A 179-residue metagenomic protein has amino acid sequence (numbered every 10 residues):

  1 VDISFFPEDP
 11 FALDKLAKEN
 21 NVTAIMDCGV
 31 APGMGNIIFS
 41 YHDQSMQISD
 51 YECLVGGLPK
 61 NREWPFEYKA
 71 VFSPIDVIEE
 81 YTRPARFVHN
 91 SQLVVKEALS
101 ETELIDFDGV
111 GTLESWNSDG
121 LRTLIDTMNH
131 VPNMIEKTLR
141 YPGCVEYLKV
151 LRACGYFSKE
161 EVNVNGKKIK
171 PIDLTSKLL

Functional and structural regions predicted by a protein language model:
D2-S4, D27-A31, L113: Glycine- and other small-residue-rich loops at beta-strand/loop junctions that grip anionic moieties
I3-M26: Rossmann-fold NAD(P)-binding glycine/threonine-rich loop
P7, V30-M34, P59: Gly/Ser/Thr-rich loops at beta-strand to alpha-helix junctions that form or flank small-molecule/cofactor-binding
L13-D14, F39, D43, I125: Short amphipathic alpha-helical segments and helix-helix/interface helices
T23-P32, Q92: Conserved, well-structured beta-alpha core segment at the onset of a catalytic domain
C28-I38, D43: Short alpha-helices
S45-L179: C-terminal catalytic/substrate-binding lobe primarily of soluble NAD(P)-dependent oxidoreductases
